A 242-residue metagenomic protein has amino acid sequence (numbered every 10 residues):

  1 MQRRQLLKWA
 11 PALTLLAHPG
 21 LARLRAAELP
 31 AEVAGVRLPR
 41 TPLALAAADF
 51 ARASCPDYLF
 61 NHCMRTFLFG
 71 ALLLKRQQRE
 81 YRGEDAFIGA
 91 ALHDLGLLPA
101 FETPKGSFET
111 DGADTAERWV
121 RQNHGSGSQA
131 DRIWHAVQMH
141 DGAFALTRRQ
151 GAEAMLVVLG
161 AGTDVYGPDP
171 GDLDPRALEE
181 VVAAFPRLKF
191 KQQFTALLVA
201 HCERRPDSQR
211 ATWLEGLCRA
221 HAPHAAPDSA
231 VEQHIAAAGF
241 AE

Functional and structural regions predicted by a protein language model:
M1-L13: N-terminal secretory signal peptides and thylakoid transit peptides that target proteins across membranes
P11, L24-G96: Acidic/His-rich, divalent-metal-binding segments that scaffold phosphate/diphosphate chemistry
P11-A12, S54-F60, M64-R79, G125 (+1 more regions): Divalent metal-dependent phosphate-bond-processing catalytic cores, especially two-metal-ion Mg2+/Mn2+ enzymes that act
H18-A22: C-terminal segment of classical bacterial N-terminal signal peptides
E80-E84, H124-A136: Acidic/histidine metal-binding catalytic segments
E84-E102, F108, G112, A136-A143: His-Asp-centered metal-binding catalytic motifs of divalent-metal-dependent phosphohydrolases/nucleases
S107-Q122: An active-site-proximal "capping" alpha-helix that borders the catalytic cofactor pocket
